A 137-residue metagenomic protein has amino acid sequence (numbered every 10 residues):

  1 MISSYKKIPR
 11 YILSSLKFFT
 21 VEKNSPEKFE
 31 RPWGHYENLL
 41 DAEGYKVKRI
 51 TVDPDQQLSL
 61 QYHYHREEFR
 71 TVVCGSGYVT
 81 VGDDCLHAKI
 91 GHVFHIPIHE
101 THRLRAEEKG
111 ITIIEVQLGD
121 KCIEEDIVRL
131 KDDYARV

Functional and structural regions predicted by a protein language model:
P9, F19-R31, R103-V137: Double-stranded beta-helix
S25-Y62, R66-E67: A short glycine-rich, His/Asp/Glu-containing loop-to-beta-strand
P54-Q56, H65, D84, E100 (+1 more regions): A generic "binding-loop/recognition-motif" signal
Y64-Y78, G82: Glycine- and acidic-residue-biased ligand/ion/polar-headgroup-sensing regions
D83-T101: Short acidic-glycine-tyrosine-enriched beta hairpin
